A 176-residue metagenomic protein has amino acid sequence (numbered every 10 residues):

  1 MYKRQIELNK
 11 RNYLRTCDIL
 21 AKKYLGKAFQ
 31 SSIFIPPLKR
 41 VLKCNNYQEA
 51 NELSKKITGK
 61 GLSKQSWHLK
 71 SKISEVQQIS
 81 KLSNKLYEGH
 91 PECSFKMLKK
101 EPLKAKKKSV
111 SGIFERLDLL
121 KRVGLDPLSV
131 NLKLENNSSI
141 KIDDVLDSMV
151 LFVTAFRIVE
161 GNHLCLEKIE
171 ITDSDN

Functional and structural regions predicted by a protein language model:
R4-N176: RNase H-like (RuvC/DEDD) metal-dependent nuclease/polynucleotide-processing core
